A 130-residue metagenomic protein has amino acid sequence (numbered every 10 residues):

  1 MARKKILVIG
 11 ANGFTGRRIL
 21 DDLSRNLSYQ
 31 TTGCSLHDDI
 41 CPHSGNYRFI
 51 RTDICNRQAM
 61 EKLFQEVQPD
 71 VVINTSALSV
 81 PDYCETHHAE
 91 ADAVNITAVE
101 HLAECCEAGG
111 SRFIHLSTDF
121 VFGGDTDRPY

Functional and structural regions predicted by a protein language model:
R3-N26: N-terminal Rossmann NAD(P)H-binding glycine-rich loop of SDR-like oxidoreductase domains
I9, C34, T75-S76, F113-T118 (+1 more regions): SDR active-site strand-loop-helix element
N26-T32: A generic structural motif
L27, V67, C105-G109: Helix C-cap/helix->beta junction micro-motif
T32-P42, D53-I54, S76-A77: N-terminal Rossmann-fold cofactor-binding loop
R51-V94: NAD(P)H-binding glycine-rich loop region in Rossmannoid oxidoreductase-like domains and their noncatalytic homologs
V72, T86-I114: NAD(P)-cofactor binding segment of oxidoreductase domains
L78-P81, T86, D119-Y130: Active-site "gating" loop of Rossmann-like NAD(P)-dependent oxidoreductase/epimerase domains
